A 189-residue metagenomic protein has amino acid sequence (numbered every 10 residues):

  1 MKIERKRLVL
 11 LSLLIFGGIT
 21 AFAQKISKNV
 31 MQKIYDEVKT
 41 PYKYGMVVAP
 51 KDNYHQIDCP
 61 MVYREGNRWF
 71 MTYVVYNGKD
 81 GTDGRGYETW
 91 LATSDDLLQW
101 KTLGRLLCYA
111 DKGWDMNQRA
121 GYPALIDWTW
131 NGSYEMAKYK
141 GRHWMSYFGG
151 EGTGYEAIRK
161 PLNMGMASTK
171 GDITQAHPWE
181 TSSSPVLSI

Functional and structural regions predicted by a protein language model:
M1-K2, T20: Coiled-coil-like amphipathic alpha-helices with heptad-repeat character
K2-V9: Bacterial N-terminal signal peptides that target proteins for export
V9-L10, D96: A residue-level detector for conformationally permissive "hinge/kink" positions
L13-F22: Hydrophobic h-region of N-terminal signal peptides that target proteins for export in Gram-negative bacteria
Q24-G121, I126-I189: Beta-rich carbohydrate-recognition and catalytic domains
